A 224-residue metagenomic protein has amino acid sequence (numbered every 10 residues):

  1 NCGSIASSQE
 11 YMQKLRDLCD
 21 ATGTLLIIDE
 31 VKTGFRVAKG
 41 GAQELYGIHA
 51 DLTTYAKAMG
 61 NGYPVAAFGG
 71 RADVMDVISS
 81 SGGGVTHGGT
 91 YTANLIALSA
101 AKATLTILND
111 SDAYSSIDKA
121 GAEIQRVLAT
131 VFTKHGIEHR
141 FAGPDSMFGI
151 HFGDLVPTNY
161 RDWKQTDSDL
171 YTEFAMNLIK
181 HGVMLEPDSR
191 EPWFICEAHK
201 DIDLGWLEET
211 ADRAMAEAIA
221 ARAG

Functional and structural regions predicted by a protein language model:
N1-G224: Conserved N-terminal phosphate-binding loop of PLP-dependent enzymes in the Aspartate aminotransferase
